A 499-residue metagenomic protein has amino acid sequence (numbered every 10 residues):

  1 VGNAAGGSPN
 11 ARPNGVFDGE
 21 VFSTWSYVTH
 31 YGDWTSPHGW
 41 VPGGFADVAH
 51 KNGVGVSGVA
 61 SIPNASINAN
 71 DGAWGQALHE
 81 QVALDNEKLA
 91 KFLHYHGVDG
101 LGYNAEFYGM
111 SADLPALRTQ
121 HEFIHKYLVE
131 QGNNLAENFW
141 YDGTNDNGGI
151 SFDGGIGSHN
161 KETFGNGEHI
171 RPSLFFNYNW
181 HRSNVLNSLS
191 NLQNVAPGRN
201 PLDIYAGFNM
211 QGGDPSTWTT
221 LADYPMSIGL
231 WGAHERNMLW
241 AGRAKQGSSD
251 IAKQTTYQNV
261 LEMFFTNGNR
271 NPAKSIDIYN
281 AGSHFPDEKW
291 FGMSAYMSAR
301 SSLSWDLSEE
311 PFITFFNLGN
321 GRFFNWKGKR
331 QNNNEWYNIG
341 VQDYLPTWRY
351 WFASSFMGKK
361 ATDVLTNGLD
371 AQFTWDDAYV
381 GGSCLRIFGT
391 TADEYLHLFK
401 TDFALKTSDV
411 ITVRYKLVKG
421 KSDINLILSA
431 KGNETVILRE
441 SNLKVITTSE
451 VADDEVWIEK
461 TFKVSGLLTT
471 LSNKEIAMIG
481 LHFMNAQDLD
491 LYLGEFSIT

Functional and structural regions predicted by a protein language model:
V1-N187: Chitinase-like catalytic core of GlcNAc-active glycosidases
N104-I278: Substrate-binding surface in catalytic domains of secreted glycosidases
I204-T362: Substrate-binding cleft of secreted/luminal carbohydrate-active enzymes
G340, L385, Y395-I424, K460-V464 (+1 more regions): Extra-cytoplasmic beta-strand recognition segments
L365-H397: Short carbohydrate-recognition loop motifs
V413, W457-F496: Extracellular beta-strand ligand-recognition surfaces/modules
K421-E434: Short, surface-exposed beta-strand/strand-loop-strand elements in extracellular ectodomains
N433-N473: Extracellular carbohydrate recognition and processing domains and analogous Trp-centered ligand-binding platforms
